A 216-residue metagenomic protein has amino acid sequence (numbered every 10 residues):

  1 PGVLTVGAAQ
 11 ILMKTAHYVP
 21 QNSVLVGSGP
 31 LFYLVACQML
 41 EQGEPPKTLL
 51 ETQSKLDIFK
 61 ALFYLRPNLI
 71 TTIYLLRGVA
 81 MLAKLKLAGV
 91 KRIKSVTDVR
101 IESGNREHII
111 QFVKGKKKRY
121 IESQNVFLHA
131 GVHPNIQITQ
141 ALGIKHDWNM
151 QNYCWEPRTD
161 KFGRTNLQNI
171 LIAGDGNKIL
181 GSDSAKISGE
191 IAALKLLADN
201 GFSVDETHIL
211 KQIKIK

Functional and structural regions predicted by a protein language model:
P1-K216: Residues forming the flavin
